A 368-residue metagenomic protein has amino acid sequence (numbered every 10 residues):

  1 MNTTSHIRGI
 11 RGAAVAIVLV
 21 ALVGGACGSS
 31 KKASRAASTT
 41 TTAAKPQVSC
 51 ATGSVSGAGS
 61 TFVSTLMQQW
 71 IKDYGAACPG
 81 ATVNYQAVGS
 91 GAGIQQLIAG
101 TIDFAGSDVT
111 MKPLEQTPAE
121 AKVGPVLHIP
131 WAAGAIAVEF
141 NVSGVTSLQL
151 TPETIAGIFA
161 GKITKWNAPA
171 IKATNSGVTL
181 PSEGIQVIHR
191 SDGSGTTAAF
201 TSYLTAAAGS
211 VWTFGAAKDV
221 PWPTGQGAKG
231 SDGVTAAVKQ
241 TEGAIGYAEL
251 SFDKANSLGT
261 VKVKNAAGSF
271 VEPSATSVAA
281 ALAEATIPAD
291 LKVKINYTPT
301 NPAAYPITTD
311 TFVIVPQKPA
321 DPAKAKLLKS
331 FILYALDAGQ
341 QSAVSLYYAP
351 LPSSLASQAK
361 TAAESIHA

Functional and structural regions predicted by a protein language model:
M1-S5, A37-T40: A detector of low-complexity, intrinsically disordered, Ser/Thr/Gly/Pro/Ala-rich segments
N2-A14: Bacterial N-terminal signal peptides that target proteins for export
I17: Short, flexible, mixed-charge glycine/proline-rich loop motifs that serve as phosphate/nucleic-acid-contacting
A21-A26: C-terminal motif of bacterial Sec signal peptides marking the signal peptidase cleavage site
G28-A368: Flexible loop/hinge segments at secondary-structure junctions
